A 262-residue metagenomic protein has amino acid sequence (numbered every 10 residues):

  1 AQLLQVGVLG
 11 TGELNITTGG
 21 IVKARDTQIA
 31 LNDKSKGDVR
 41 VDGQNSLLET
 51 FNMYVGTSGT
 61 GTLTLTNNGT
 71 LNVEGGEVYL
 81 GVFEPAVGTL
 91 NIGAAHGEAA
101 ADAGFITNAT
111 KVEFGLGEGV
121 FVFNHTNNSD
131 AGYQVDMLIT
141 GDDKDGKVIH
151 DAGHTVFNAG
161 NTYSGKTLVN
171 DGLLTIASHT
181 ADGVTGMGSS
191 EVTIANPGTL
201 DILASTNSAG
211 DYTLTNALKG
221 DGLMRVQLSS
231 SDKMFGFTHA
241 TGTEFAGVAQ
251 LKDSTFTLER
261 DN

Functional and structural regions predicted by a protein language model:
A1-Q2, I21-I29, D33, N45-Y54 (+4 more regions): Surface-exposed loop/turn positions within long extracellular repeat scaffolds, especially the passenger domains
A1-T18, K147-V156, S231-M234: N-terminal segments that cap or nucleate solenoid repeat domains
G7, G56, G81, F123-H125 (+4 more regions): Beta-strand-rich, repetitive solenoid scaffolds
V8-G12, D33-G37, T57-G61, E84-G88 (+1 more regions): Short, solvent-exposed linear patches
G10-G20, T60-G69: Extracellular/lumenal glycan-associated surfaces
I16, L31-D33, D38-N45, S58 (+2 more regions): Glycine/tyrosine- and acidic-biased, solvent-exposed loop/turn segments at the edges of beta-strands
G43, H150, L228-S230, L251: A generic beta-sheet turn/junction motif
